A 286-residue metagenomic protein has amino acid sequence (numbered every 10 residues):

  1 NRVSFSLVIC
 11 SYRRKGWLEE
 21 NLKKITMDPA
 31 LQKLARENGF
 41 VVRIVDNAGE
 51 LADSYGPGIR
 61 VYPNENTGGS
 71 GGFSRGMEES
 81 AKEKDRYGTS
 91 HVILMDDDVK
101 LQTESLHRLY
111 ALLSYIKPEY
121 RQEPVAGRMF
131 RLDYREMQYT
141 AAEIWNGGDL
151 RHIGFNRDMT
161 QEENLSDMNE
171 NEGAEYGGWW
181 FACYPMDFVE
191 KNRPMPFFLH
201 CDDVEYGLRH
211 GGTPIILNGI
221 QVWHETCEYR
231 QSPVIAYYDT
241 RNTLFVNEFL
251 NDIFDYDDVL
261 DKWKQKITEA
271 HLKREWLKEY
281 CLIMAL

Functional and structural regions predicted by a protein language model:
S4-I9, I25, N38-I44, V92-L94: Hydrophobic targeting segments
R14-K33: Short, well-formed alpha-helical segments that are part of the catalytic scaffolds of diverse glycosyltransferases
R86-K100: Short beta-strand-to-loop acidic/aromatic patch adjacent to the donor-nucleotide binding site
E104-H152: Conserved donor NDP-sugar-binding/catalytic core segment of glycosyltransferases
N156-F181: A recurrent flexible, glycine/aromatic-enriched loop bordering the glycosyltransferase active site that acts as
G173-F181, E190-L208, T213-V222, S232-I235: Donor nucleotide-sugar recognition loop
P233-D257, L277-L286: Catalytic core of nucleotide-sugar-dependent glycosyltransferases
K262-L286: Non-catalytic, C-terminal membrane-associated alpha-helical segments of glycosyltransferases
